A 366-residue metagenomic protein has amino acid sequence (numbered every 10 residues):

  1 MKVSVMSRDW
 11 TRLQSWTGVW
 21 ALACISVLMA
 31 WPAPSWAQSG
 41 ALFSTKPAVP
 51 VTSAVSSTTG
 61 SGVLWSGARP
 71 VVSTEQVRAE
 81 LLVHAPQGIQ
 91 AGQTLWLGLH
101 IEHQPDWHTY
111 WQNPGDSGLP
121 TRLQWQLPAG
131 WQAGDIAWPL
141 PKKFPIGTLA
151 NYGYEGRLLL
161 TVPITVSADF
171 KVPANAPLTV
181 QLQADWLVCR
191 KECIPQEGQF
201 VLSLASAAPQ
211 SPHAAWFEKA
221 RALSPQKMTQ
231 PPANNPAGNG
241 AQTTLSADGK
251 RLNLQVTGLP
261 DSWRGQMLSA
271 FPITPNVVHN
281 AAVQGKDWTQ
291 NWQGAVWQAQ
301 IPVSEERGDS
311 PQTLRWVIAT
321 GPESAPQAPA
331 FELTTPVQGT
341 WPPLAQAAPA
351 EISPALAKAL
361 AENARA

Functional and structural regions predicted by a protein language model:
M1-S15: N-terminal secretory signal peptides that target proteins for export/translocation
D9-T11, A33, V55: Exposed boundary/loop context
G18-W31: Bacterial N-terminal signal peptides
W31-A37: Sec/Tat signal peptide C-region and signal peptidase I cleavage site
A37-R365: Extracellular/lumen-exposed scaffold segments
